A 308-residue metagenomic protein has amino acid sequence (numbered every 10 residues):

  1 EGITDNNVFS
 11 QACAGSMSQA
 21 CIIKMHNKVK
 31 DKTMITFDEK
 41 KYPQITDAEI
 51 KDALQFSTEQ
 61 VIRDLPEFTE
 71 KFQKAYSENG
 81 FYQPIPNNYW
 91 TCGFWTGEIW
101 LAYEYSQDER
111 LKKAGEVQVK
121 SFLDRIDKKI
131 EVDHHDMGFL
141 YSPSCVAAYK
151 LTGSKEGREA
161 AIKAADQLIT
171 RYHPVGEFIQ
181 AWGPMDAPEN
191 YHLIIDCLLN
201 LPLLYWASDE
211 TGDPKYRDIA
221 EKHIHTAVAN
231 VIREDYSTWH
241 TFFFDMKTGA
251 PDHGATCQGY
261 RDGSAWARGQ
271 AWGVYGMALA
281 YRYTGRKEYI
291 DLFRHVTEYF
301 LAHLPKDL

Functional and structural regions predicted by a protein language model:
E1, V8, I35-E39: A short, highly charged, low-complexity intrinsically disordered segment
N6-N7, Q19-A20: Intrinsically disordered, low-complexity segments enriched in serine/threonine/proline/glycine and often basic
C13, A20-I22, V29-L308: Glycan-recognition and catalytic cores of secretory/periplasmic carbohydrate-active enzymes
